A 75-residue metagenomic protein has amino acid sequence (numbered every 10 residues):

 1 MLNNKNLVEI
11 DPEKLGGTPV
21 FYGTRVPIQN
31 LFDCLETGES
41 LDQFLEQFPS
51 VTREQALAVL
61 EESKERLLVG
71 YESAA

Functional and structural regions predicted by a protein language model:
M1-L2, R53: Surface-exposed, interaction-prone regions with an acidic/low-complexity signature
L2-D42: A short, structured beta-strand/loop element
P27-A75: Long, charge-rich, low-complexity alpha-helical segments
